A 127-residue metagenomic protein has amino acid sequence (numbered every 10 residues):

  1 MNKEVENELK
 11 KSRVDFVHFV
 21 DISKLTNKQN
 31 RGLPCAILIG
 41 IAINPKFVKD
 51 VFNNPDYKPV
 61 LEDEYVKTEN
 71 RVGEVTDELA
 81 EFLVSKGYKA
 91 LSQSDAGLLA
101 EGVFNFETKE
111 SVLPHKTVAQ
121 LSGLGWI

Functional and structural regions predicted by a protein language model:
M1-D77: Non-catalytic, usually N-terminal nucleic-acid engagement modules in DNA/RNA processing proteins
L61, K67-I127: Catalytic cores of enzyme domains
